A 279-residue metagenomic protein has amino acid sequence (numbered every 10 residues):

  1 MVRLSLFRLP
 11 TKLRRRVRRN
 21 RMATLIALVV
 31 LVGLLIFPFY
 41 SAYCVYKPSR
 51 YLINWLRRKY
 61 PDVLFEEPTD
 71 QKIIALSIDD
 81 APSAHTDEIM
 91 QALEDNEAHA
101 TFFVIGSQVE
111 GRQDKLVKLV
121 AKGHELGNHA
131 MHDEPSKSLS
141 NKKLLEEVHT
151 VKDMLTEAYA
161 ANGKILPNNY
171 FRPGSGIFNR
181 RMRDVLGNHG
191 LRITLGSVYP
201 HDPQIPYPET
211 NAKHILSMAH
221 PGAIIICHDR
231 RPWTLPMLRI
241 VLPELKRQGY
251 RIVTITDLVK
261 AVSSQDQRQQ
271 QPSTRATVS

Functional and structural regions predicted by a protein language model:
V2-L76, P82-N96, V241-E244, Q248-S279: N-terminal pre-catalytic segment of deacetylase/amide-hydrolase enzymes
R50-L139, K143-A160, L166-N169, K260: Active-site beta->alpha N-cap acidic-glycine motif
E125-H132, G176, C227-R230: Histidine-centered catalytic micro-motifs
E134-A161, S175-P221, T234-P236: Alpha-helical scaffold elements lining the catalytic groove of polysaccharide deacetylases
